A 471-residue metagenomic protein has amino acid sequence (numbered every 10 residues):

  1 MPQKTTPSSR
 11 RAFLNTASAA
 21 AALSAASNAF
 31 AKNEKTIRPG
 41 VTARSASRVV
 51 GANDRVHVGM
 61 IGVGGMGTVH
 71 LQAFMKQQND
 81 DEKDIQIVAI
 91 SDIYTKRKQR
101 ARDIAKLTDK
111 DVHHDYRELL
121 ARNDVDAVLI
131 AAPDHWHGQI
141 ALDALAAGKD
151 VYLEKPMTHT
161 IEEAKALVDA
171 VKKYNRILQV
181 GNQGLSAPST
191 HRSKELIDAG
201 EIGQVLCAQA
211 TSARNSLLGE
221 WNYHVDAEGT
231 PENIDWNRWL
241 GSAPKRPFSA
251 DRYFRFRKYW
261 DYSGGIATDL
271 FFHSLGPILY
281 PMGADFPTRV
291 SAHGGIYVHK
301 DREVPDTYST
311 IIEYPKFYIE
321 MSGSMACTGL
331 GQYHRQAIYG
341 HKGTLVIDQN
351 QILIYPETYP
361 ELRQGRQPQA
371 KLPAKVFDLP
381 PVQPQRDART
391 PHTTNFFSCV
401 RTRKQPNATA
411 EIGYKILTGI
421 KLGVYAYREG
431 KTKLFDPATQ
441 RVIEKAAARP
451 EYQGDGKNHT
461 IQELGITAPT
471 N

Functional and structural regions predicted by a protein language model:
P2-L153, E162-I177, N471: N-terminal glycine-/serine-/threonine-rich beta1-alpha1-beta2 phosphate-ribose binding loop of Rossmann-like
R38, H191-R192, Q204-A213, L218-E411 (+1 more regions): Contiguous beta-strand/loop segments that form the cofactor/metal-binding neighborhood of enzyme cores
H57-I61, G65, I87-S91, L129-A131 (+9 more regions): Structural recognition of the beta-strand scaffold that forms the well-ordered cores of secreted hydrolase catalytic
M75-Q78, L120, V171, I197 (+3 more regions): Hydrophobic residues in alpha-helical segments
Y94-R97, H113, A131-H137, M157-H159 (+4 more regions): Short, solvent-exposed turn/loop segments enriched in Gly/Ser/Thr/Pro and often Arg
I130, P156, N182, A267 (+1 more regions): Glycine- and other small-residue-rich loops at beta-strand/loop junctions that grip anionic moieties
K155, G200: Conserved G/P- and acidic residue-centered "switch" motifs that form tight phosphate/ATP-binding loops in soluble
A166-G184, S193, G203-A208: Rossmann-fold dehydrogenase core element
